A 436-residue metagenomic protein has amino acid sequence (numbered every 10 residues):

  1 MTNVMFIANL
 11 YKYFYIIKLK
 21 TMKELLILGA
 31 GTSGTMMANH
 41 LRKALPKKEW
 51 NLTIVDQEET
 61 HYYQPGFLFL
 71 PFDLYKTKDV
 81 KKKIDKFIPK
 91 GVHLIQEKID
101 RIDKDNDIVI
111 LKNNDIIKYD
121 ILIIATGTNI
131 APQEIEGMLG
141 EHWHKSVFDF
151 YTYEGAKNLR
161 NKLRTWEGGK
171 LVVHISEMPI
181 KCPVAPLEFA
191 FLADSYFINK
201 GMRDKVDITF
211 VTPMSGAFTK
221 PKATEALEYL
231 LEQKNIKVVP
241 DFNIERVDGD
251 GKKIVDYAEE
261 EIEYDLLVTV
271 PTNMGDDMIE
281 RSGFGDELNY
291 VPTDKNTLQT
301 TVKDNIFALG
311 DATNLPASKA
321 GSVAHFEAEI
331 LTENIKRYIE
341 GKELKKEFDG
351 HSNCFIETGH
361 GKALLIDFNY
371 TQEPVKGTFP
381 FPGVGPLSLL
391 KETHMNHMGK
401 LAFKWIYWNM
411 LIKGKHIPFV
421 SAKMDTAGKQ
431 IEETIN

Functional and structural regions predicted by a protein language model:
N9-T21: Short, Lys/Arg-enriched N-terminal segments with co-localized hydrophobic residues within the first ~10-30 amino acids
M22-H93, E177-P221, I431, I435: Beta1-alpha1 glycine-rich phosphate/pyrophosphate-binding loop at the start of Rossmann-like nucleotide-binding domains
E49-T53, V92-I102, V109, I117 (+2 more regions): A Rossmann-like FAD-binding core segment of flavoenzymes
V92-E188, L192-G201, V268: FAD-binding core/adjacent interface of flavoenzyme oxidoreductases
E134, G140-E167, E261-F326: FAD-site-proximal beta/loop scaffold in flavoenzymes
A312-G350, I356: A conserved FAD-binding loop/helix module that cradles the flavin
I366-N436: C-terminal auxiliary extensions adjacent to catalytic cores
